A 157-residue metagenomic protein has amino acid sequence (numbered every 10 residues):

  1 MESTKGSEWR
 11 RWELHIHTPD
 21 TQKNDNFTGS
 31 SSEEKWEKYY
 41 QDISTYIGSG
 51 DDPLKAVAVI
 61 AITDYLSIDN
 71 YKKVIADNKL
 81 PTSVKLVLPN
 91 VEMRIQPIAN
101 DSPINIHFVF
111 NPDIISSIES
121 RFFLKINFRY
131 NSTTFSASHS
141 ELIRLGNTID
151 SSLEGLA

Functional and structural regions predicted by a protein language model:
M1-P103: An N-terminally biased module of ancient metal coordination in phosphate/nucleic-acid-related enzymes
E2, K72-A157: Extended substrate/RNA-proximal surfaces in nucleic-acid metabolism proteins
